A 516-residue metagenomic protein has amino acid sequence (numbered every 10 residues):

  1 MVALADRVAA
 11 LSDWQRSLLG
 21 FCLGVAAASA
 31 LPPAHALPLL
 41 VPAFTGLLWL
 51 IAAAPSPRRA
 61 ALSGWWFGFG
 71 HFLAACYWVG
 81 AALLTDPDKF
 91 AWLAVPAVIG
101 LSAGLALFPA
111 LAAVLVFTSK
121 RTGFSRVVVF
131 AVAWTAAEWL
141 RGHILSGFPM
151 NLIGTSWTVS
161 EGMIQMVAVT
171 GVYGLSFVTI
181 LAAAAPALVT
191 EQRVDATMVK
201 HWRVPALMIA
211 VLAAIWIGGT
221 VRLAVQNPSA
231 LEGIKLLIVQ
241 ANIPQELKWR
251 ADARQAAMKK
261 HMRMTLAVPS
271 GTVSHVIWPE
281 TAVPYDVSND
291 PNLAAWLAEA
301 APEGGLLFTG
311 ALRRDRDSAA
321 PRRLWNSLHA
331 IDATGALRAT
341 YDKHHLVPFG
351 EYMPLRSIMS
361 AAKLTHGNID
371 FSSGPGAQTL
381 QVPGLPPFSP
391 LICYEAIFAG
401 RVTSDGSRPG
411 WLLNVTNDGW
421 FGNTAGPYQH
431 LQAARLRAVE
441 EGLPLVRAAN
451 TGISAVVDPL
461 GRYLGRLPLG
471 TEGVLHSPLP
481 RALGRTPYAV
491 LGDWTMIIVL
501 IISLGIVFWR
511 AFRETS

Functional and structural regions predicted by a protein language model:
V2-A224, K259, G422-T424, A434-R437 (+3 more regions): Membrane-embedded alpha-helical bundles of multi-pass enzymes that act on lipidic or dolichyl-linked glycan substrates
L31-G46, H71-W78, Q240-N242, T272-Y285 (+2 more regions): Short, conserved active-site loops that position catalytic residues or coordinate cofactors/metal ions across diverse
R58-L62, K260-T265, A399-V402: Short, acidic/polar
L107, V178, A253-K260, N289 (+2 more regions): Soluble or luminal CAZymes and related metallo-dependent hydrolases
A112, M262-L266, A377: Generic structural signal for well-ordered alpha-helices, preferentially at hydrophobic/aromatic core positions
T118, Q192, M264-A267, S404: A generic secondary-structure signal
V159-Q165, I209-W278, S288-A298, G305: Membrane-interface segments at or immediately adjacent to transmembrane helices that form the boundary between
S270, H275-S516: Solvent-exposed soluble domains appended to multi-pass membrane proteins
